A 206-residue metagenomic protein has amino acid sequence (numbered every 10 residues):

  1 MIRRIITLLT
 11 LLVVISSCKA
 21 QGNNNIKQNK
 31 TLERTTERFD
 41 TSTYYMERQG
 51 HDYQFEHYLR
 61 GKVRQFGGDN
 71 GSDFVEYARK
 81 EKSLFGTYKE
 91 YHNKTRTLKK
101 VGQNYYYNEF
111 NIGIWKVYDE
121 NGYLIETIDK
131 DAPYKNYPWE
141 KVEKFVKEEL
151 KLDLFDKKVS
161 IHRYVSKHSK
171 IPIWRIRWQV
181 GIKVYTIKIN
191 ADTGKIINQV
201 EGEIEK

Functional and structural regions predicted by a protein language model:
M1-Q28: Bacterial Sec-dependent N-terminal signal peptides
Q21-Y107, N111-V117, Y123-K130, P138-Y164 (+3 more regions): Periodic aromatic/glycine/histidine/acidic cluster detector with a strong bias toward beta-strand repeat architectures
I189-A191: Generic beta-strand structural signal
I204-K206: C-terminal, charged low-complexity interaction regions
